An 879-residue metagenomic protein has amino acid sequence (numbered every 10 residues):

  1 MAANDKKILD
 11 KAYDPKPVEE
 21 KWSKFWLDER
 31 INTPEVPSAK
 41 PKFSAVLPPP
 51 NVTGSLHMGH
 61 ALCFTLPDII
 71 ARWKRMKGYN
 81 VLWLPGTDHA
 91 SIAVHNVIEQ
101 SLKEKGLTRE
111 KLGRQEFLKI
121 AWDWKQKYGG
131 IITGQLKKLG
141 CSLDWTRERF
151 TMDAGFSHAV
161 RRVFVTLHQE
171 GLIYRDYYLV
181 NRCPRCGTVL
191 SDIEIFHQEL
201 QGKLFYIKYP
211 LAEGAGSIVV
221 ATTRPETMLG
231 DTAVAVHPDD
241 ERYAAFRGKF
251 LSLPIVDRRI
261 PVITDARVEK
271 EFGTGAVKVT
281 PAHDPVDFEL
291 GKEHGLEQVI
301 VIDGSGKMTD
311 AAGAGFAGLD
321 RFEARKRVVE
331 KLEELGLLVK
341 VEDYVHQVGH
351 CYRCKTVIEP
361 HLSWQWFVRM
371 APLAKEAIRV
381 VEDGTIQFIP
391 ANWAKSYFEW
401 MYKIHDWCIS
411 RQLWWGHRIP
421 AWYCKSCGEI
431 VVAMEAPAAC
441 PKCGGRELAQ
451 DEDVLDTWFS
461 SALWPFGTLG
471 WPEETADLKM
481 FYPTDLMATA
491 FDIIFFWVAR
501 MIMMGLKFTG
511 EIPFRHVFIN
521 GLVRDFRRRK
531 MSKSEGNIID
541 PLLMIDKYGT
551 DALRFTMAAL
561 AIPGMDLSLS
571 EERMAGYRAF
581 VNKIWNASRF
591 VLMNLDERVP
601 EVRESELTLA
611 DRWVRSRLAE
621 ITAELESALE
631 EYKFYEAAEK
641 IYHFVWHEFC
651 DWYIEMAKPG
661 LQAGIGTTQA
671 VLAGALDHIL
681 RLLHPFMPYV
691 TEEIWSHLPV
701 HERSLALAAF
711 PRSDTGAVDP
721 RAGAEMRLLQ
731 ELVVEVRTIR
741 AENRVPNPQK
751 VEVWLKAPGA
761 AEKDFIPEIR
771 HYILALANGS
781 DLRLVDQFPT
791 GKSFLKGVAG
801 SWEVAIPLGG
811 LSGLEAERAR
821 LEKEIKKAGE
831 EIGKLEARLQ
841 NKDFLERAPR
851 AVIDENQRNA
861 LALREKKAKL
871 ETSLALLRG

Functional and structural regions predicted by a protein language model:
A2-K7, A12, K21, F25-E29 (+13 more regions): Residue patterns forming the tRNA-binding/recognition surfaces of aminoacyl-tRNA synthetases and related DALR
N4-V46, I92, E99, A121-Q135 (+5 more regions): Conserved oxyanion/phosphate-binding beta-strand-loop segments in alpha/beta enzyme cores
E35-I98, T151, V160, V220-T223 (+6 more regions): N-terminal catalytic cores of NTP/NDP-binding nucleotidyl/phosphoryl-transfer enzymes
A39-K40, P48-P49, L82-H95, E148-F156 (+4 more regions): Short, solvent-exposed turn/loop segments enriched in Gly/Ser/Thr/Pro and often Arg
S55, A61, G86, I218-V236 (+6 more regions): Conserved phosphate/anionic-ligand binding catalytic regions in large, soluble enzymes, centered on
A61-I69, I218-P254, V277-D284, H294-L296 (+4 more regions): Extended active-site and interfacial segments that coordinate phosphate-rich ligands in large catalytic machineries
R72-N80, S101-K111, G134, K138-L143 (+19 more regions): Secondary-structure transition/capping motifs at alpha-helix termini and the adjoining loop/turn into the next element
Y206, E399-F459, L463, K507-T550 (+1 more regions): Feature 926 captures the class I aminoacyl-tRNA synthetase adenylation module centered on the KMSKS loop
